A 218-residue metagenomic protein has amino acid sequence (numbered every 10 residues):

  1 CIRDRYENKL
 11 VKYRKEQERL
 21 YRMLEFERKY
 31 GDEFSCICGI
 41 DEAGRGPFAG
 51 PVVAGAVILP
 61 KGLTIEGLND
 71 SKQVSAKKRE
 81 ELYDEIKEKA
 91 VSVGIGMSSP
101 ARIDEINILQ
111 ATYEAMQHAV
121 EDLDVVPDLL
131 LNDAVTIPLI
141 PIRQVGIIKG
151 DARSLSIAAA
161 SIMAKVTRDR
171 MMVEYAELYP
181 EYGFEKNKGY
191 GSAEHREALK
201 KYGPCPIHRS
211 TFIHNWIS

Functional and structural regions predicted by a protein language model:
R3-C38, R45-S218: RNase H-like, Mg2+-dependent phosphodiesterase core, and more generally RNA phosphate-backbone-engaging helix-loop
